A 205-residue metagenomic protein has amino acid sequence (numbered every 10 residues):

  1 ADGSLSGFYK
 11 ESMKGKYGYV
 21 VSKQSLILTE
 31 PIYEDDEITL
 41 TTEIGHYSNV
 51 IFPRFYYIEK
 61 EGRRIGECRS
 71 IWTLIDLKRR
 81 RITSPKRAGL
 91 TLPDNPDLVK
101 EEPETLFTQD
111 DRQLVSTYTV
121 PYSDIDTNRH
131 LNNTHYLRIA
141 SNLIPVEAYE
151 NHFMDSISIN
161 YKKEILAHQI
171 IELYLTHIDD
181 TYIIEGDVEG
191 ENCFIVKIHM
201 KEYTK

Functional and structural regions predicted by a protein language model:
A1-E37, I144, Y203-K205: Hydrophobic, proline/glycine-rich low-complexity stretches
K16-Y17, D35-E37, R54-F55, E150 (+1 more regions): Short, positively charged
K23, I27-L28, I32-D110, I165-H168 (+1 more regions): HotDog/MaoC-like acyl-thioester-processing domains
K23, T117, S156-S158: Extracellular/lumenal ectodomain signal focusing on beta-strand-rich modules and carbohydrate-recognition contexts
E30, Y118-V120, K163: Extracellular and analogous surface-interaction loops
R112-Y122: Short amphipathic
V120-N142: A conserved, well-ordered hydrophobic junction motif at loop->secondary-structure transitions
E147-T176: A conserved acidic, glycine/proline-rich C-terminal tail/linker
